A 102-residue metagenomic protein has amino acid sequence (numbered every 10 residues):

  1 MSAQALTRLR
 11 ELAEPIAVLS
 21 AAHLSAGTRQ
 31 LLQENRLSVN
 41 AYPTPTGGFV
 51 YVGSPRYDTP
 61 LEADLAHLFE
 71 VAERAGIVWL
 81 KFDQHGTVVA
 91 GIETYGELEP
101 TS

Functional and structural regions predicted by a protein language model:
M1-E34, S38: N-terminal leader/targeting segments
S2, S25-G27, S54, D58-L68: Short, structured coil/loop segments at alpha-helix boundaries
L12, T44, A72-G76: Flexible, charged surface loops at secondary-structure boundaries
I16, T46-G47, I77-W79: Short, surface-exposed beta-edge/turn micro-motifs
L19-H23, G53-P55, F82-H85: Structural motif
N40-R56: Short glycine-rich, basic-tinged beta-strand/loop micro-motifs
P60-S102: Short, compact, well-ordered microdomains
